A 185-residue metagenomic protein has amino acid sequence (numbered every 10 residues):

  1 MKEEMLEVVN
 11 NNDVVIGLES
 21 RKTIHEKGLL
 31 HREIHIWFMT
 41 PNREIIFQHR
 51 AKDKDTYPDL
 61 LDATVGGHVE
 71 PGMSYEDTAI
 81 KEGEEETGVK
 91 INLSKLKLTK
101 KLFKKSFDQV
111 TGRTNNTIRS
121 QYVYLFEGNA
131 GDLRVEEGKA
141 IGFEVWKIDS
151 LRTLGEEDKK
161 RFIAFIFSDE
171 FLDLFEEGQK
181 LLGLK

Functional and structural regions predicted by a protein language model:
M1-H35, M39-P41: Acidic, metal-coordinating catalytic segment for phosphate/diphosphate chemistry, firing primarily on the Nudix
L6, E44-I45, F143: A residue-level structural signature of the nucleotidyltransferase/glycosyltransferase Rossmann-like core
D13-V14, R43, G88, G112: Detector for glycine-centered tight turns/loop "hinges" at secondary-structure junctions
K22, P71, K100-K105, Q109 (+1 more regions): Nudix hydrolase/Nudix homology domain
T23-I34, E44-K81, E85: Conserved Nudix-box catalytic region and its N-terminal flanking loop in Nudix hydrolases and closely related
P41-N42, G138: Short strand-connecting beta-turns/loops that link adjacent beta-strands
K90-K100: A short coil-to-beta-strand element that immediately follows conserved catalytic motifs
